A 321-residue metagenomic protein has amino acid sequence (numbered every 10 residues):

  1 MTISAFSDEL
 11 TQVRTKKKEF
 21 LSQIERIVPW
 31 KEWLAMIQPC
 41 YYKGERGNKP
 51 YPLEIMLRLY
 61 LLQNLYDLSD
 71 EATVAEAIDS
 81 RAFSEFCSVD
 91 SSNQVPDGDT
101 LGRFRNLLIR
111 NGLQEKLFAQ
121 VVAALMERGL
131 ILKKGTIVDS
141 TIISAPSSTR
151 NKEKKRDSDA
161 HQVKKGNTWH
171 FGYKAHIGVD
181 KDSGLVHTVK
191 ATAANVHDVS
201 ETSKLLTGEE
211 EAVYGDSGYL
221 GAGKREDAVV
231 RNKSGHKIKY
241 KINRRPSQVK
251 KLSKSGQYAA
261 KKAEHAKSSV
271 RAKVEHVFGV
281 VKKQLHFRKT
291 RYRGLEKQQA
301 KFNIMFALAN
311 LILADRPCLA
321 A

Functional and structural regions predicted by a protein language model:
M1-K31, P39, A320-A321: Charged, often Cys/His-bearing segments associated with DNA-binding zinc-finger transcription factors
T2, L53, L62, E71 (+5 more regions): Polybasic low-complexity intrinsically disordered regions
I3-S7, E211-A212, S217-E296, A300: Helix-centered, glycine/charged polyanion-binding patches within enzymatic domains that contact phosphate-containing
L21-A35, C40-N48, L53-E71: A positively charged, amphipathic N-terminal helix/segment that binds anionic biomolecules
P29, G47-E54, N93-P96, A266 (+2 more regions): Secondary-structure capping and boundary motifs in well-ordered enzyme cores
Y42-G47, D90, Y292-L295: A short glycine/serine-rich beta->alpha loop
Q284, P317-A321: A short, flexible helix-boundary coil/loop motif
